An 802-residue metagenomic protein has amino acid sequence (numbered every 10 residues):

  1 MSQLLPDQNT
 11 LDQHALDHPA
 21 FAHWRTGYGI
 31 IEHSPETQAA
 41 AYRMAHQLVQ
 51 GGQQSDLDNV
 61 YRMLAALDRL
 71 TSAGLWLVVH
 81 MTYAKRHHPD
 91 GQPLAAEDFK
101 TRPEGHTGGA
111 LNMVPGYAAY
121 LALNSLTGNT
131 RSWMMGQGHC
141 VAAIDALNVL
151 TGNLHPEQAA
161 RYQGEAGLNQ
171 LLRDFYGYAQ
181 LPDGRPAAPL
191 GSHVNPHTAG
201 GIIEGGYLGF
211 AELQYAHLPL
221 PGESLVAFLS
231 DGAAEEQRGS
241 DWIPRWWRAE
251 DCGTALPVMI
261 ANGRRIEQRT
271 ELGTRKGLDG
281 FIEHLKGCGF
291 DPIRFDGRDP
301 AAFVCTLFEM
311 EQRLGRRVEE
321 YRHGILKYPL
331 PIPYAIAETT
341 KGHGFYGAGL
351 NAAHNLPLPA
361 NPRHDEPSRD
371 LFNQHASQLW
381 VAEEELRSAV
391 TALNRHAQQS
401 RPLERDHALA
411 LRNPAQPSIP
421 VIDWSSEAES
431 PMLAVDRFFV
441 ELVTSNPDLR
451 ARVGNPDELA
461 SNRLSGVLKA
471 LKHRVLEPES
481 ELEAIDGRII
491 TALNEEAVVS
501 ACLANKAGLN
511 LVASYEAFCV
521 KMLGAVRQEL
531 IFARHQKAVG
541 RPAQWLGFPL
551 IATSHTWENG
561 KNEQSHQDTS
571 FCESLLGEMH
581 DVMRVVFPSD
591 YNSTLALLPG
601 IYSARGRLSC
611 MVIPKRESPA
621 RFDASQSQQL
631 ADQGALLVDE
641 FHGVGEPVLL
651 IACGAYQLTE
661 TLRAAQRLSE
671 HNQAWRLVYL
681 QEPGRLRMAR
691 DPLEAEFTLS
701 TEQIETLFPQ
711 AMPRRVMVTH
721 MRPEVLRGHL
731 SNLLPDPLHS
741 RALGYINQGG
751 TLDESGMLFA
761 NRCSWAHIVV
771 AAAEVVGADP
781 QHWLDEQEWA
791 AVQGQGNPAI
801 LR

Functional and structural regions predicted by a protein language model:
M1-G52: Intrinsically disordered, low-structural-confidence terminal and linker regions
M63, L67-P93, T101-E250, S465-V467 (+3 more regions): Cofactor-binding active-site loop characterized by glycine-rich and histidine/acidic residues
A65-D68, T82-H87, W133, S388-Q544 (+7 more regions): Non-catalytic terminal/interface segments that mediate subunit docking, oligomerization, and allosteric communication
D98-V114, W133-C140, R185-E204, S230-A233 (+7 more regions): Active-site nucleophile and cofactor-binding loops and adjacent substrate-binding regions of central metabolic enzymes
Q137, P333, A337-Q416: Terminal amphipathic helices with adjacent charged low-complexity linkers/tails
L154-L171, W247-V258, G287, E477-E483 (+1 more regions): A glycine-rich helix N-cap at a beta->alpha junction
L171-P189, G200-E204, L218-V226, A234 (+5 more regions): Thiamine diphosphate
E212-V226, K506-L523, Q681, P780: Glycine-rich phosphate/pyrophosphate-binding loops and their adjacent beta-strand/loop elements at enzyme active sites
